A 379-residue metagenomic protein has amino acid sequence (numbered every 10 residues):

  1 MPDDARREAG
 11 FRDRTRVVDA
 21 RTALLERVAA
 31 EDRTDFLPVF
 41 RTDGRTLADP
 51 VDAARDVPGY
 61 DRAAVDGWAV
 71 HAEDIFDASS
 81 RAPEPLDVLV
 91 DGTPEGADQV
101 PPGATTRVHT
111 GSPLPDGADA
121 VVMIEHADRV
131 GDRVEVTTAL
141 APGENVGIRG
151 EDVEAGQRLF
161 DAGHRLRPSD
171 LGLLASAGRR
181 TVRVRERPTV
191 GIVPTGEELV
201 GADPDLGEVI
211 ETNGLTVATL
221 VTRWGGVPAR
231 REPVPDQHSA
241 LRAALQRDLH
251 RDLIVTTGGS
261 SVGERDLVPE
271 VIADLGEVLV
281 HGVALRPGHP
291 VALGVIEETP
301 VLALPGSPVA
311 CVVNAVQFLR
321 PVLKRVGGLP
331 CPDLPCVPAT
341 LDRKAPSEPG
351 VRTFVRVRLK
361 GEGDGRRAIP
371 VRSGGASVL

Functional and structural regions predicted by a protein language model:
M1-R27, N213, L220-V221, G225 (+2 more regions): N-terminal intrinsically disordered, low-complexity, charge/repeat-rich segments that act as generic
P2-R180, P338: Phosphate-interaction motifs
R6-G10, F36, R62, S79 (+4 more regions): C-terminal terminal segments
D61-A63, F76-R81, A97-P101, L114-D116 (+12 more regions): Solvent-exposed alpha-helices and their adjacent loops that cap or buttress functional pockets in soluble metabolic
H71, R107-H109, T137, D161 (+4 more regions): Short beta-strand segments
N145-T256, S261: Phosphate-binding glycine-rich loops and their immediate beta-loop-alpha structural context
E197, T216, W224-C336, E348: Short glycine/threonine-rich loop/turn motifs
